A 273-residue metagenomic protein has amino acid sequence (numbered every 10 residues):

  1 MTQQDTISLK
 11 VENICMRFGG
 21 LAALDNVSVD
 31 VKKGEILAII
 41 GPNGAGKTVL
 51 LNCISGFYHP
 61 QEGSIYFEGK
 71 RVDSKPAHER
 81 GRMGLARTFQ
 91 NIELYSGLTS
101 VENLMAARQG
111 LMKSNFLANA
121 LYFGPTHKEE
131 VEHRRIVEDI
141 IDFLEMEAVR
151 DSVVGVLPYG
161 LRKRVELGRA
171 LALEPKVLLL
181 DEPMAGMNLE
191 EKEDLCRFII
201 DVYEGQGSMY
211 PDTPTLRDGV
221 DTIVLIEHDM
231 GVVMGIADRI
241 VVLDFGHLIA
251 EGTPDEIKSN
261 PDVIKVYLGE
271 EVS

Functional and structural regions predicted by a protein language model:
T2-S273: Glycine-rich phosphate-binding loops of nucleotide-dependent enzymes
